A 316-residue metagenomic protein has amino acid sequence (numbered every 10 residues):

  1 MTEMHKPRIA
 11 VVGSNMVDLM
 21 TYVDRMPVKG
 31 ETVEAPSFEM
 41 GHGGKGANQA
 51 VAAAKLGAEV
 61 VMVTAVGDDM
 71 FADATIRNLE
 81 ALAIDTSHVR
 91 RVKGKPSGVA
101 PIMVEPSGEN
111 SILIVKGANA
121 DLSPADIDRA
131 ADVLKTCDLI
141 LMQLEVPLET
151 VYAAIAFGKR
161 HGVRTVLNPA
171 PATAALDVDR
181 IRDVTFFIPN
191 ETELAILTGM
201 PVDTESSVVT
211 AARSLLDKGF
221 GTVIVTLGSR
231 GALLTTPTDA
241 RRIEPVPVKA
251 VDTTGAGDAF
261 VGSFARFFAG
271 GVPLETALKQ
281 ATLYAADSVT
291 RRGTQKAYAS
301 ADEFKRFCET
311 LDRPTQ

Functional and structural regions predicted by a protein language model:
M1-I84, A250-V251, T315-Q316: Glycine-rich phosphate/adenosyl-contacting loop at the front of the ribokinase-like
T2-I9, A174, V178-D179, E205-Q316: Conserved phosphate-binding/catalytic region of the ribokinase-like
S37, V63-D68, S87-S97, A170 (+1 more regions): Beta-strand->loop->alpha-helix junctions that form or flank phosphate-binding loops in nucleotide-handling enzymes
A50-E59, V104, R266-G271: Alpha-helix C-terminal capping segments
A83, A120-A125, V166-A172: Short gly/ser/thr-rich secondary-structure transition/capping motifs
H88-V92, I102-L139, L144: Conserved phosphate-binding/catalytic loop of the ribokinase/pfkB sugar-kinase fold
L139-T210, R230-A232: Conserved beta-alpha-beta core of the PfkB/ribokinase-like small-molecule kinase fold
